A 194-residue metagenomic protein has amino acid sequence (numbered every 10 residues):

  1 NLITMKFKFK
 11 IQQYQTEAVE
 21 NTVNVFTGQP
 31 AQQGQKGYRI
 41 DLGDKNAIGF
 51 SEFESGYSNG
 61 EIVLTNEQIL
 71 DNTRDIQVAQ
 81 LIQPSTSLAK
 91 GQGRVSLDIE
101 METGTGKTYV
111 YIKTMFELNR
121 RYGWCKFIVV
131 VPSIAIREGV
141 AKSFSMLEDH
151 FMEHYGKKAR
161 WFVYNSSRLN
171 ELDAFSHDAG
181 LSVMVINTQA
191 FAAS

Functional and structural regions predicted by a protein language model:
N1-S194: RecA-like P-loop NTPase motor core of helicase/translocase proteins
